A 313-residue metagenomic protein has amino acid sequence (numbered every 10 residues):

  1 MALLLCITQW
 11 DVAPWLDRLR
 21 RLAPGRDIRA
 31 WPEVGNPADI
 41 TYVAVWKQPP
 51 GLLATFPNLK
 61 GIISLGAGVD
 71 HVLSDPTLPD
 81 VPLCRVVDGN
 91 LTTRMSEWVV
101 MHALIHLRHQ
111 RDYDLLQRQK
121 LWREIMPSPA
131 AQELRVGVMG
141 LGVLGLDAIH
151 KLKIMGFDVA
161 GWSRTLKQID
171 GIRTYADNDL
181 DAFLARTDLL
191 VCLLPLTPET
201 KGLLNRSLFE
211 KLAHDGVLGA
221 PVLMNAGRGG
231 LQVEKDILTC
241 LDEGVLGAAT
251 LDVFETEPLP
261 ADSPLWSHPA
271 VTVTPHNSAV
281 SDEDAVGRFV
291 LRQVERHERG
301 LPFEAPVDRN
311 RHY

Functional and structural regions predicted by a protein language model:
M1-I40: N-terminal glycine-/charge-rich "phosphate-binding" loop or analogous flexible N-terminal tail
I28-D39, P50-L53, G171-R186: Short acidic low-complexity segments
T41-Q117, I125: Phosphate/diphosphate ligand-binding glycine-rich loop within oxidoreductases
K47, G66, C192-P195, G227 (+1 more regions): Glycine-rich, N-terminal phosphate-binding loop of Rossmann-like dinucleotide-binding domains
P82-V86, N90-W98, D112, E257-Y313: C-terminal helix-to-coil terminal segments
Y113-D147: Glycine-rich NAD(P)-binding loop of Rossmann-like domains
I154-G171: NAD(P)-binding Rossmann-fold cofactor-contacting core
L166-P264: Rossmann-like adenosine-cofactor binding region
